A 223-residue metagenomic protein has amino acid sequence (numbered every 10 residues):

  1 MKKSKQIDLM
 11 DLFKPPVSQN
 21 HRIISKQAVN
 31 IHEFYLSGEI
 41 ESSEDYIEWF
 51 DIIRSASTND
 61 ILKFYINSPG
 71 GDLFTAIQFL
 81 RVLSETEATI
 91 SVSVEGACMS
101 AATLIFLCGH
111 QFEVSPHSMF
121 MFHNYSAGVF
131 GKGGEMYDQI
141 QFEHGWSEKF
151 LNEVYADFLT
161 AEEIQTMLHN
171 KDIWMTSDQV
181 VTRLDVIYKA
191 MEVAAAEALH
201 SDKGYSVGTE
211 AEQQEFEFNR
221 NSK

Functional and structural regions predicted by a protein language model:
M1-A101, C108-K223: N-terminal organellar transit peptides
